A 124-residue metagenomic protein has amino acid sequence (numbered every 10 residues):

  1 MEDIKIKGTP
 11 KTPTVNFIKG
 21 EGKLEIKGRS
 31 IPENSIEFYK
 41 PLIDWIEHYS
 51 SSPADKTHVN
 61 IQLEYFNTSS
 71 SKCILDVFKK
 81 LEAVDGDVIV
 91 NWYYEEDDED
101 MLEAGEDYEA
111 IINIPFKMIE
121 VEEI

Functional and structural regions predicted by a protein language model:
M1-V15: N-terminal amphipathic/basic leader segments beginning at the initiator methionine
T12-V15, I31-K56: A short, well-ordered alpha-helical element
N16, E25, N60-Q62: Extracellular beta-strand solenoid repeats
G22-G28: Short, aliphatic-rich beta-strand segments
L42, H58-Y108: Amphipathic alpha-helical interaction surfaces in cytosolic regulatory modules
A54, V84-V88, I111-M118: Structural alpha-beta junctions
Y93, F116-I124: A generic structural motif
